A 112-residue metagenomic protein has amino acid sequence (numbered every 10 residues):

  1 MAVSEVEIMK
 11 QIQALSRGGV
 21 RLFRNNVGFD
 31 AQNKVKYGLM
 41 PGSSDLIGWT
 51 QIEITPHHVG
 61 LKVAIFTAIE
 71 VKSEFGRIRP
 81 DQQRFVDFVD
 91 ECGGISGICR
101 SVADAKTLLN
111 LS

Functional and structural regions predicted by a protein language model:
M1-S112: Catalytic phosphate/metal-binding cores of nucleic-acid and nucleotide-processing enzymes, i.e., regions that mediate
